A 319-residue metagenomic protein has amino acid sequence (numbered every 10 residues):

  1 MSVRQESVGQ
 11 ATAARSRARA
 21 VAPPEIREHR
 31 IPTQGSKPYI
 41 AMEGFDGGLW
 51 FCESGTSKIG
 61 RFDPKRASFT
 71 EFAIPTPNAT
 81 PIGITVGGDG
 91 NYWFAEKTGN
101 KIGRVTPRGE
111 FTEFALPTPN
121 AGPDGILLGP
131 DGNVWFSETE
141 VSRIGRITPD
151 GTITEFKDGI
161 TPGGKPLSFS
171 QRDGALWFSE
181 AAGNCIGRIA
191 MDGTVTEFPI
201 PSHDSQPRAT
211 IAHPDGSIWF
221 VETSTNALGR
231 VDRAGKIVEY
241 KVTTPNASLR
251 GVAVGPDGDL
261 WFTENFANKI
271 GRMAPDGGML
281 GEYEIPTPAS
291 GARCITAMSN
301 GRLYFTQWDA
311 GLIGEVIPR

Functional and structural regions predicted by a protein language model:
R17-Q34: A short helix->beta-strand "capping" segment at the edge of beta-propeller domains
R27-I31, T70-I74, F111-L116, I153-D158 (+3 more regions): A short beta-strand motif characteristic of beta-propeller blades
Q34-D46, P77-D89, P119-D131, T161-D173 (+3 more regions): Beta-rich, blade/repeat-based domains predominating in secreted/periplasmic proteins but also intracellular
F51-G55, Y92-T98, V134-E140, F178-A182 (+3 more regions): Conserved beta-strand positions in repeat-built beta-propeller and related beta-rich domains
K58-R61, N100-G103, S142-G145, N184-G187 (+3 more regions): A short loop-to-beta-strand structural motif that recurs across blades of beta-propeller domains
D63-A67, V105-E110, I147-T152, I189-T194 (+3 more regions): Short loop/turn segments that connect beta-strands within beta-propeller blades
G291-R319: Blade-level signature of beta-propeller repeat domains, shared across WD40, Kelch, NHL, RCC1 and BNR/Asp-box propellers
